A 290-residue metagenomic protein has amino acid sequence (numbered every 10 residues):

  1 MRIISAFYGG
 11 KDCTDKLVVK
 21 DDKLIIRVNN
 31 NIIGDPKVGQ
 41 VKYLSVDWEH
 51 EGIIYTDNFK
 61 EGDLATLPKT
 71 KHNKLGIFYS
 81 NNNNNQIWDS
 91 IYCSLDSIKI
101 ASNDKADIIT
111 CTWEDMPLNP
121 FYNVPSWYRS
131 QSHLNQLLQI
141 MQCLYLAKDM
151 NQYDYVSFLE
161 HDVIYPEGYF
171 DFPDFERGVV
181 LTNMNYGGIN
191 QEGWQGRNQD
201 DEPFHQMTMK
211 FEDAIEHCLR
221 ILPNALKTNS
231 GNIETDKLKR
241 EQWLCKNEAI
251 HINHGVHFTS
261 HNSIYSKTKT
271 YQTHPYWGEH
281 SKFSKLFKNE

Functional and structural regions predicted by a protein language model:
M1-K71: Extracellular, modular beta-sheet/disulfide-rich ectodomains of secreted and cell-surface proteins
V46, P166-N289: Conserved catalytic core of nucleotide-sugar-dependent glycosyltransferases
H72-L75, I98-I109: Short loop->beta transition adjacent to catalytic acidic/histidine clusters or analogous donor-positioning motifs
L75-N85: A conserved hydrophobic helix/loop-capping motif in glycosyltransferases and polysaccharide synthases
N84-S102: Short, well-formed alpha-helical segments that are part of the catalytic scaffolds of diverse glycosyltransferases
N103-E114, V156-S157, V180-T182: Short, hydrophobic beta-strand segments that form beta-sheet elements in well-ordered domains
I109-Y153, Y169-D171: Active-site-proximal specificity loops/subdomain of glycosyltransferases
N151-P166: Short beta-strand-to-loop acidic/aromatic patch adjacent to the donor-nucleotide binding site
